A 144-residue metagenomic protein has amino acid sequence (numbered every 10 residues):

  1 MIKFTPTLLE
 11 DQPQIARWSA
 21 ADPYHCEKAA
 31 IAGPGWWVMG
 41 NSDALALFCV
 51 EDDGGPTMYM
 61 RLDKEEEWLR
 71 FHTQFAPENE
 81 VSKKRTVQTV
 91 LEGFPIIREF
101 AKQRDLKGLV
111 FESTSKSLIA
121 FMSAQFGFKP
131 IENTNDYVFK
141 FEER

Functional and structural regions predicted by a protein language model:
M1-A32: Short amphipathic alpha-helix that is part of the acyltransferase structural core
I2, A44-L45, F126-I131: Short glycine-aromatic motifs
H25-A46: Active-site rim helix/loop that mediates acceptor-substrate recognition in acyltransferases
M39-G40, M60-K64, K129-P130: Short, exposed beta-strand/loop patches in secreted or surface proteins that constitute
C49, G54-K64, W68-H72: Conserved beta-strand in the GNAT
V50-D53, K140-R144: Active-site beta-strand termini and strand-to-loop segments that position acidic
E67-F126: Acyl-donor binding region in acyl/amide transferases
K129-F141: Conserved catalytic-core motifs of GNAT/GCN5-like acyltransferases
